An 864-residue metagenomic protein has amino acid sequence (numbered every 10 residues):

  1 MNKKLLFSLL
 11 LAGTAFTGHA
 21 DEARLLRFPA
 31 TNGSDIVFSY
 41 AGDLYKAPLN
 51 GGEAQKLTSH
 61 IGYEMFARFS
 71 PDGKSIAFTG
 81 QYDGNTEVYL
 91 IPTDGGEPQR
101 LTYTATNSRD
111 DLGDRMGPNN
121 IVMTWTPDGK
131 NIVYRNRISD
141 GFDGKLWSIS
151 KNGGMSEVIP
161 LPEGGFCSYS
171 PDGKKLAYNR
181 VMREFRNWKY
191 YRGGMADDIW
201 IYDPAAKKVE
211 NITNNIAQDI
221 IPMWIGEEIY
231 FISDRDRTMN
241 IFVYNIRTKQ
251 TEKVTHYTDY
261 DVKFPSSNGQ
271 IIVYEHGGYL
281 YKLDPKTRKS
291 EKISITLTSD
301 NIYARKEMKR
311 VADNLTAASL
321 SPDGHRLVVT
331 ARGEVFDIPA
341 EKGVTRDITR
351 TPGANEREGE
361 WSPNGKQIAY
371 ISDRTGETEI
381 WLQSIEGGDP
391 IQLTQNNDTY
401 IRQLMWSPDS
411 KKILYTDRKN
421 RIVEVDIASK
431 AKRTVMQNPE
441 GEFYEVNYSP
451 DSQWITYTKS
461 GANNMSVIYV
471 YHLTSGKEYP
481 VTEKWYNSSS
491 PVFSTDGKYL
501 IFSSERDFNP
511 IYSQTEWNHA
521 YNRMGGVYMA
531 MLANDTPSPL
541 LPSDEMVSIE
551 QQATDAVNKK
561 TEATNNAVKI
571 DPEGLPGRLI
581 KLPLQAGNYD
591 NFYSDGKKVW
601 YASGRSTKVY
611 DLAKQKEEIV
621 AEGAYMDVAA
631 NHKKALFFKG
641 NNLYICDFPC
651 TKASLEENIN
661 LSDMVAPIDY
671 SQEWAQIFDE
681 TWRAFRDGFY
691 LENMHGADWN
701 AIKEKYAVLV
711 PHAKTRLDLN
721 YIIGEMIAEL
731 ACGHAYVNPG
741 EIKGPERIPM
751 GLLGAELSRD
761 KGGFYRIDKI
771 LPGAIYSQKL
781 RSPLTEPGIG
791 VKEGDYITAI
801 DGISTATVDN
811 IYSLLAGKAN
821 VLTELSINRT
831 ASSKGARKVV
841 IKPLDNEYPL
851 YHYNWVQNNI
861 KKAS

Functional and structural regions predicted by a protein language model:
D21, S39-Y45, H60-E64, A77-Y89 (+27 more regions): A flexible loop/linker signature enriched in serine peptidases of the S9 family
D21-A47, L315-G333, P583-G604: Beta-strand-rich domains and repeat architectures in extracellular enzymes and scaffolds, especially beta-propellers
D21-L26, G52-A54, S299-L315, V568-Q585: A short helix->beta-strand "capping" segment at the edge of beta-propeller domains
A30-G33, A67-S75, M123-N131, C167-K175 (+9 more regions): Blade-terminus and WD-like Trp-Asp/Gly-His loop motifs, strongest in beta-propeller folds
S294, T298-Y303, T651-E673, S777-S782 (+1 more regions): C-terminal, low-ordered peptide segments at domain boundaries
L655-L730, H734-Y736, R759, G763-Y765 (+1 more regions): Terminal targeting/pro-maturation regions of precursor/exported proteins
P711-R766, S833-N859: Extended, small/polar residue-biased N-terminal targeting/export presequences and adjacent propeptide/linker tracts
R747-T807: PDZ/PDZ-like domain segments forming the peptide/carboxylate-binding groove, activating on the N-terminal beta-strands
